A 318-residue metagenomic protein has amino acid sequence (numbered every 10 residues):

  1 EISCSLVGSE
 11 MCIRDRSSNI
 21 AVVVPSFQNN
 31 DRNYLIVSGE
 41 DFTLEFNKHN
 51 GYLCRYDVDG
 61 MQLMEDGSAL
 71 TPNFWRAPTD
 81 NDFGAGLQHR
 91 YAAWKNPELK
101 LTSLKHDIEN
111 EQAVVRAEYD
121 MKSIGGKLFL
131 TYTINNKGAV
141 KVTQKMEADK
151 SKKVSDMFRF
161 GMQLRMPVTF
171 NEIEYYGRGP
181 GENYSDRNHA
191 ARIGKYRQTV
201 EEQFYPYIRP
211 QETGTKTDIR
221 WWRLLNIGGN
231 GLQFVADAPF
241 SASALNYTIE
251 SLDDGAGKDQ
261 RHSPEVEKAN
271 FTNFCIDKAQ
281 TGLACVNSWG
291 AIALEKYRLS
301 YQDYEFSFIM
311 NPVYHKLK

Functional and structural regions predicted by a protein language model:
I2-G8, C12-D15: Single conserved hydrophobic/aromatic residue that forms the stacking wall/gate of nucleotide- or nucleobase-binding
R16-K318: Beta-strand/loop-rich accessory regions of lumenal/periplasmic or secreted enzymes, predominantly carbohydrate-active
